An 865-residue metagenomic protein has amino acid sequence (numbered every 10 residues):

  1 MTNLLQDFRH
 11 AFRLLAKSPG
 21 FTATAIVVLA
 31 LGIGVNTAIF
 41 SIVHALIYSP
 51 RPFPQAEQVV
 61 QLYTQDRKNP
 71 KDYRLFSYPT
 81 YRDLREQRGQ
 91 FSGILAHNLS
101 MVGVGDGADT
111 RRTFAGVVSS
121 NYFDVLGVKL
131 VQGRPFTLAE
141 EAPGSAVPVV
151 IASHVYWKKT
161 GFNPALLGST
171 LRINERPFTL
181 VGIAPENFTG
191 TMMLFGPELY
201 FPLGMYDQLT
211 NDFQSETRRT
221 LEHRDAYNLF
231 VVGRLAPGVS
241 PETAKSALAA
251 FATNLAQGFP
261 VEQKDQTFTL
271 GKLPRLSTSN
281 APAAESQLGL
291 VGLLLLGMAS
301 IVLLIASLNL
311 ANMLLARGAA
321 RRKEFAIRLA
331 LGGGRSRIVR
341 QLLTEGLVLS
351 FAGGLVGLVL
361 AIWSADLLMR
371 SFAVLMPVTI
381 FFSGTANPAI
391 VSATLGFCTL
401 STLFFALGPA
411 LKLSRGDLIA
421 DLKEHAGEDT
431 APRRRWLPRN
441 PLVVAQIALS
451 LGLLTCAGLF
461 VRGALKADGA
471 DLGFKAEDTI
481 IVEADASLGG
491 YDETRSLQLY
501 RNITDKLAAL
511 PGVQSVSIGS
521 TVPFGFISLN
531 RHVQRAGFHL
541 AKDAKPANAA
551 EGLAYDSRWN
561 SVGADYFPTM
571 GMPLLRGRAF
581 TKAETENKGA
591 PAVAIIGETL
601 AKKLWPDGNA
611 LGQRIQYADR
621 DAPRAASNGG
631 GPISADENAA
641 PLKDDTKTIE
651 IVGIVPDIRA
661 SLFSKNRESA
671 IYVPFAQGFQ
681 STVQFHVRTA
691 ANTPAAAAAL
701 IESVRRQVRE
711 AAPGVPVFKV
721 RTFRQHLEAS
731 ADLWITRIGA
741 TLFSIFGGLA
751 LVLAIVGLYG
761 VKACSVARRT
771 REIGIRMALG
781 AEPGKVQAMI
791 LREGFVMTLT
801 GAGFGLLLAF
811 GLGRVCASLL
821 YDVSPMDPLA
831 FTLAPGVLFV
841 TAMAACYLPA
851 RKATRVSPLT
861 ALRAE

Functional and structural regions predicted by a protein language model:
M1-F21, P52-P54, D109-T110, P143 (+7 more regions): Membrane-helix entry/capping segments
M1-T22, L276-A284, M313-R340, T344 (+3 more regions): Alpha-helical transmembrane segments of integral membrane proteins
S18-L46, A306-S307, S350-L355, R439-G463 (+2 more regions): Short, strongly hydrophobic transmembrane alpha-helices
I39-I42, T269, A311, L347-D421 (+2 more regions): Small-residue-rich transmembrane alpha-helices
V43-Q58, Q65-R67, F195-T217, L276-E285 (+9 more regions): Short juxtamembrane loops and helix-capping segments at transmembrane helix boundaries of multi-pass membrane proteins
Y48-M101, D225-F230, G271, A467 (+1 more regions): Membrane-proximal extracellular/periplasmic loop immediately following the first transmembrane helix
M101, G116-L138, V147-L293, D366-R370 (+2 more regions): Mid-to-C-terminal secondary-structure elements that act as membrane-proximal/extracytoplasmic interface segments
A306-S350, V756-F795, A802, P849 (+2 more regions): Interfacial "coupling" helices/loops that link adjacent transmembrane helices in transporter permeases
